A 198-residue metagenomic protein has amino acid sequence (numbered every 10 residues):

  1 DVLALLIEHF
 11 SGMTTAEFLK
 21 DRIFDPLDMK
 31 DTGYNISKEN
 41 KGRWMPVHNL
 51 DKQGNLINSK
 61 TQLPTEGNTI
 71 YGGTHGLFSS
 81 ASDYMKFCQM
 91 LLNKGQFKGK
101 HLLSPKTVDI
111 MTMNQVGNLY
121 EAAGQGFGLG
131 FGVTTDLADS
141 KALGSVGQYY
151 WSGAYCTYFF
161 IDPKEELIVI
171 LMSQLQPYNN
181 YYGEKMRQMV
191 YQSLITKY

Functional and structural regions predicted by a protein language model:
D1-V146: Short, surface-exposed loop or secondary-structure junction motifs that flank catalytic or metal-binding residues
Q53, K164-E165: Residue-level recognition of short loop/turn positions
Q148, Y155-K164: Short, surface-exposed beta-strand/loop micro-motifs that present aromatic residues
F159-F160, E166-L175: Short, well-ordered beta-strand elements
Y178-Q188: A short, polar/charged loop-to-alpha-helix boundary motif
Y191-Q192: Conserved H-D interstitial segment of serine endopeptidase catalytic domains
T196-Y198: Short, basic, low-complexity termini and linkers enriched in Ser/Thr/Gly/Pro that act as targeting/leader peptides
